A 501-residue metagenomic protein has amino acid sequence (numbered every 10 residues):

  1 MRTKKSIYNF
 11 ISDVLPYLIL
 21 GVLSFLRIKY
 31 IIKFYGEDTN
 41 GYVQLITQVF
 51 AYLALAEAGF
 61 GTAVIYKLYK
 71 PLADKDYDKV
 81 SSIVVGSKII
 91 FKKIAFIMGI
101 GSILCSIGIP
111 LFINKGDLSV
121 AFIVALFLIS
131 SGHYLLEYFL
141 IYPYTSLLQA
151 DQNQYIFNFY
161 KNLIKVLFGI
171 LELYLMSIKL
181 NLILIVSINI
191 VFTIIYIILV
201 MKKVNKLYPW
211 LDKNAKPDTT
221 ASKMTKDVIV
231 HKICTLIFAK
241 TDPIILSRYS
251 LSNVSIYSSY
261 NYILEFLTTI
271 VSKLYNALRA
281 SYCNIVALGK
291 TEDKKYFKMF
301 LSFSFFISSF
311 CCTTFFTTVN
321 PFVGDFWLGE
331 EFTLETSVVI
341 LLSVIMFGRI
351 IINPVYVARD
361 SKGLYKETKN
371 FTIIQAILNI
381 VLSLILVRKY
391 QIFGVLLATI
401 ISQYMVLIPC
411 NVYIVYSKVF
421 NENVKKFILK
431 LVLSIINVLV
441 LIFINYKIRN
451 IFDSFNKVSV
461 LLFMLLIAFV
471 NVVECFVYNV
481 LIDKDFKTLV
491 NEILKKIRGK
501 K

Functional and structural regions predicted by a protein language model:
M1-S24, D78-I89, I123, Q152 (+4 more regions): N-terminal membrane topogenesis motif
M1-S6, L182-I185, I198-K240, S281-K295 (+2 more regions): Interhelical loop/hinge segments that connect adjacent transmembrane helices in multipass membrane
T3, I7, Y134-Y160, I183 (+1 more regions): Membrane-interface junctions at transmembrane-helix termini in multi-pass inner-membrane proteins
K5-Y69, G99-C105, I129, G169 (+3 more regions): Signature of the first transmembrane helix
I31-A54, I83, L182, T220-M224 (+6 more regions): Interfacial/gating helices of multi-pass transporter permease domains
A58-D74, Y144-T145, Y208, Y260 (+2 more regions): Helix-loop junctions and terminal segments of transmembrane helices in multi-pass membrane transport/translocation
F91-T235, K240: Hydrophobic transmembrane helix module of multi-pass membrane transport proteins
N445-K501: Membrane-proximal transmembrane or re-entrant/amphipathic helices at the cytosolic face
